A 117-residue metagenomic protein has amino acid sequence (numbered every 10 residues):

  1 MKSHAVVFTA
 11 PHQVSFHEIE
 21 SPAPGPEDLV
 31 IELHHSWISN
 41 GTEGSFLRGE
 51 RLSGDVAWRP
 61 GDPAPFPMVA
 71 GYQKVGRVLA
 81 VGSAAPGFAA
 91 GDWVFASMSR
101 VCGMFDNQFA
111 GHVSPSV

Functional and structural regions predicted by a protein language model:
K2-H4: Extreme N-terminal starter segment of soluble prokaryotic enzymes
V7-T9, R48: Residue-level signal for short segments within beta-strands and strand-turn junctions of well-structured beta-sheet
A10-H12, G25: Residue-level recognition of beta-strand termini and adjacent short loop/turns
F16-E18, V75-R77, W93, N107 (+1 more regions): Conserved hydrophobic/aromatic beta-strand scaffold that supports enzyme active sites
P22-I38, F46-V101: Glycine-rich beta-strand-centered segment in the early N-terminal region that forms part of a ligand/cofactor-binding
S99-P115: A structural motif shared across PLP-dependent enzymes of the aminotransferase-like
